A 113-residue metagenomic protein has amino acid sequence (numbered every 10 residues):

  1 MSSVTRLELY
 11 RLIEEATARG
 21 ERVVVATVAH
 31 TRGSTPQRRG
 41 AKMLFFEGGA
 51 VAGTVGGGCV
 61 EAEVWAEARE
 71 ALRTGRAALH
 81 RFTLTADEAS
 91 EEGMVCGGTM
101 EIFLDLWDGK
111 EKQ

Functional and structural regions predicted by a protein language model:
M1-Q113: Segments forming oxygen-rich coordination pockets for charged ligands
